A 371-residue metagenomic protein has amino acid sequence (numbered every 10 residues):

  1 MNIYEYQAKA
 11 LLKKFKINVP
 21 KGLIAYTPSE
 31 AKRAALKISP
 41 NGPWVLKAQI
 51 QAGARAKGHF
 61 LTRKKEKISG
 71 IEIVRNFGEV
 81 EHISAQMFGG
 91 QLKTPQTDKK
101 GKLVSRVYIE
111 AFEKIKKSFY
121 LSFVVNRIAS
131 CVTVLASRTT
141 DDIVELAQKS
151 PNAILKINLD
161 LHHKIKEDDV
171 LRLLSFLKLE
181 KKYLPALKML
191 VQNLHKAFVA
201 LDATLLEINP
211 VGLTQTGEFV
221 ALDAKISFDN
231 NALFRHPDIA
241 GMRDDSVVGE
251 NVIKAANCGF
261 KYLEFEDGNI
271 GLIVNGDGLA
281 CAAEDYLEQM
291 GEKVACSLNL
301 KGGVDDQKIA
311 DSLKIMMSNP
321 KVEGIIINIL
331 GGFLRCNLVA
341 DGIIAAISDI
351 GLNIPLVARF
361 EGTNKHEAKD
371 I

Functional and structural regions predicted by a protein language model:
M1-I208, G212-I327, N337, I344-D349 (+1 more regions): ATP-dependent carboxylate/acyl-activation modules
G332: Catalytic core of bacterial c-di-GMP phosphodiesterases, primarily the EAL and HD-GYP domains, capturing alpha-helical
N353-E361: Short internal beta-strands
